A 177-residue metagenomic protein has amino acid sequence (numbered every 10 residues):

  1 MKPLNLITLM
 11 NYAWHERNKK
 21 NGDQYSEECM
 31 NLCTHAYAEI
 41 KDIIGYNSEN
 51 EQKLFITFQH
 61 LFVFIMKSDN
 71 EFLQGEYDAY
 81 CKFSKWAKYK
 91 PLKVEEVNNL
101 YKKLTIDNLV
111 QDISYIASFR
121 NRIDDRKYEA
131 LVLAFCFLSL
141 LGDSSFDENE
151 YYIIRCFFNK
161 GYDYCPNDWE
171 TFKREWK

Functional and structural regions predicted by a protein language model:
M1-K67, E71-K177: Small-residue-enriched hydrophobic alpha-helices in membranes
